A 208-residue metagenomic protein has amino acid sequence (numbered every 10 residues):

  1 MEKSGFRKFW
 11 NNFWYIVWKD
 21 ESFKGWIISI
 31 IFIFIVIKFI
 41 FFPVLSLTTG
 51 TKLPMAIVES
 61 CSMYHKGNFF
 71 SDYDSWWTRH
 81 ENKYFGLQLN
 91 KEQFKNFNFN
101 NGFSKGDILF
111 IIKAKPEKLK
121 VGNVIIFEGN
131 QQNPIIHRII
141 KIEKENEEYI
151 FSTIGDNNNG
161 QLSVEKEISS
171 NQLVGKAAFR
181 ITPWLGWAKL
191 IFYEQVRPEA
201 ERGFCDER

Functional and structural regions predicted by a protein language model:
M1-I108, K113-P116, I181-R208: Protein maturation boundaries and topogenic segments
T51-K52, E128-H137, K166-S169: Short coil-to-beta-strand transition motifs
S60-S62, K113-K115, G129-Q131, I140-E143 (+3 more regions): A mature extracytoplasmic/lumenal domain signature
N68-F69, G122, S163-V164: Short, well-ordered secondary-structure micro-motifs
I108, A114-G129: Short coil-to-beta transition motif at edge beta-strands of beta-rich domains
K120, Q132-P134, N146: A cross-taxa feature marking solvent-exposed loop/turn segments within ectodomains of secreted and single-pass membrane
N123-V124, I135-E143: Short beta-strand-centered aromatic/proline hotspots
E143-E194: Extended, hydrophilic extramembrane loops/domains of integral membrane proteins
